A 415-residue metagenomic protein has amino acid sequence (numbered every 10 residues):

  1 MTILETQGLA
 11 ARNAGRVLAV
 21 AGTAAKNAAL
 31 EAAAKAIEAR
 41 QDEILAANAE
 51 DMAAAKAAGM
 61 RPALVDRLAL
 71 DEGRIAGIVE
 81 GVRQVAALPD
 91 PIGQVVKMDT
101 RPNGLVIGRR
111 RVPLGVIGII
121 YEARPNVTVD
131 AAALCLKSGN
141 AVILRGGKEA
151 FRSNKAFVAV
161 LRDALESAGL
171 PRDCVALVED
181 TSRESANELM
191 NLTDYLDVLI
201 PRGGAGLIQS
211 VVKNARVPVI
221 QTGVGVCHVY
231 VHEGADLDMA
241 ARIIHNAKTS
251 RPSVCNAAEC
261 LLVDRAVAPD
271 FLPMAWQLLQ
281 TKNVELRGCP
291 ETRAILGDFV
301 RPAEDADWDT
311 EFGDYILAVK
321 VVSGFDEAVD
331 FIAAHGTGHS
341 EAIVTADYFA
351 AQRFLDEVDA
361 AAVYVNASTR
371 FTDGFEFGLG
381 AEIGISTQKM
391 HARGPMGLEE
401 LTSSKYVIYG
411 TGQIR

Functional and structural regions predicted by a protein language model:
M1-I107: N-terminal Rossmann-like NAD(P)+-binding subdomain of aldehyde/semialdehyde dehydrogenases
T2, A123-N126, D130-A141, A156 (+4 more regions): ALDH superfamily catalytic-core signature
A14-V20, L261-V263, D314-S323, G338-I343: Short, well-ordered beta-strand elements within core beta-sheets of diverse protein domains
A21-N27, I92, A168-V175, R251-A257 (+4 more regions): Flexible, glycine/charged-enriched surface loops at secondary-structure junctions
A87, V96-D238: Rossmann-like NAD(P) dinucleotide-binding subdomain of oxidoreductase/dehydrogenase enzymes
Y230-G234, L261-R265, V321-V322, V344-A346 (+1 more regions): Short beta-strand-to-turn element immediately C-terminal to the catalytic PLP-Schiff-base lysine in fold type I
M274, F325, D330-R415: C-terminal core of ALDH-fold dehydrogenases
